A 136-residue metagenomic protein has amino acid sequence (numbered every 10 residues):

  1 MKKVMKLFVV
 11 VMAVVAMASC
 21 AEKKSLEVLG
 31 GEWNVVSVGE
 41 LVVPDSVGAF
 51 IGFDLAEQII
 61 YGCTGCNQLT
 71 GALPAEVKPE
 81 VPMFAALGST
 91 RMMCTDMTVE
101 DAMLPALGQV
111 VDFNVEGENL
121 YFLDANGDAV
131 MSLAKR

Functional and structural regions predicted by a protein language model:
M1-F8: Bacterial N-terminal signal peptides that target proteins for export
V15-S19: C-terminal motif of bacterial Sec signal peptides marking the signal peptidase cleavage site
A21-K23: Bacterial signal peptide processing site
S25-P44: Tryptophan-anchored aromatic micro-motifs
L41-P44, M83-D112: An anionic, turn-rich surface loop/hairpin at beta-sheet edges that serves as a generic interaction/coordination patch
D45-S89: N-terminal glycine/threonine-rich, aromatic-flanked beta-hairpin/loop signature
A72-M83, G117, L123-R136: Edge beta-strand at a domain terminus
G108-V110, N114-F122: Low-complexity, intrinsically disordered Gly/Pro/Thr-rich segments
